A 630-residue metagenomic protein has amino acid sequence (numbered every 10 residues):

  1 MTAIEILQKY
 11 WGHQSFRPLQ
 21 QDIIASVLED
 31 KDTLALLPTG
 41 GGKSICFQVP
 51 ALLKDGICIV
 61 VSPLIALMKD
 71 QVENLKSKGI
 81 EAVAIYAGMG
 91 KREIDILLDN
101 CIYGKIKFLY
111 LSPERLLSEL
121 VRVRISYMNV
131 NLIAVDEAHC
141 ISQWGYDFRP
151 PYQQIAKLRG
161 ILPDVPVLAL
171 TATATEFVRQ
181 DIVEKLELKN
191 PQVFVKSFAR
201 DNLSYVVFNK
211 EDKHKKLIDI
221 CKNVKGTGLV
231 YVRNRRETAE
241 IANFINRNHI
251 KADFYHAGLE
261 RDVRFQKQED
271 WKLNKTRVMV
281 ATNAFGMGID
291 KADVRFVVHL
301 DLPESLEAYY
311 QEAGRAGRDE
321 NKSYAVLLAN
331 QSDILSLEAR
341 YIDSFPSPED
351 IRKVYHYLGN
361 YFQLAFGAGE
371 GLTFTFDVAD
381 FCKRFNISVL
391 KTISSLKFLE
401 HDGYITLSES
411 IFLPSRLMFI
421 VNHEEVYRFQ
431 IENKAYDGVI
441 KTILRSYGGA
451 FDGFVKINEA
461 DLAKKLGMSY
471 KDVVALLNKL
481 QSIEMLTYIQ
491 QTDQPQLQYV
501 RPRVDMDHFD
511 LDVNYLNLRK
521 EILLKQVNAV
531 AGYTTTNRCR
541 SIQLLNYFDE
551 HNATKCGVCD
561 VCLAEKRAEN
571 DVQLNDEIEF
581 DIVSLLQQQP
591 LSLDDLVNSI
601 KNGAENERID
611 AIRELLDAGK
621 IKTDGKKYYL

Functional and structural regions predicted by a protein language model:
M1-Y10, Q14-P18, D22-S44, A51-K54 (+3 more regions): Helicase motor core with emphasis on the C-terminal RecA-like subdomain
L64, A316-G317, N552, G603: AMP-binding (ANL) adenylation modules
P346-P502, H508-A611, K620-T623, Y629-L630: C-terminal accessory/connector segments of nucleic-acid motor ATPases
